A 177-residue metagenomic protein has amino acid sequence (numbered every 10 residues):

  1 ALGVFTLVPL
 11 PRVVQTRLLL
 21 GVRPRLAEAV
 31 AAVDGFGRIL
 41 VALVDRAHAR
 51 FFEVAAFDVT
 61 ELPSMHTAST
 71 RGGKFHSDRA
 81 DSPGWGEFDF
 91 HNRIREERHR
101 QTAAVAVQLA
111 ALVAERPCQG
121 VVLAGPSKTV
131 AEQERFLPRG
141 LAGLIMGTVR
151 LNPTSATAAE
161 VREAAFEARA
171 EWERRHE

Functional and structural regions predicted by a protein language model:
A1-E177: Terminal alpha-helical anchor/extension segments at protein ends
